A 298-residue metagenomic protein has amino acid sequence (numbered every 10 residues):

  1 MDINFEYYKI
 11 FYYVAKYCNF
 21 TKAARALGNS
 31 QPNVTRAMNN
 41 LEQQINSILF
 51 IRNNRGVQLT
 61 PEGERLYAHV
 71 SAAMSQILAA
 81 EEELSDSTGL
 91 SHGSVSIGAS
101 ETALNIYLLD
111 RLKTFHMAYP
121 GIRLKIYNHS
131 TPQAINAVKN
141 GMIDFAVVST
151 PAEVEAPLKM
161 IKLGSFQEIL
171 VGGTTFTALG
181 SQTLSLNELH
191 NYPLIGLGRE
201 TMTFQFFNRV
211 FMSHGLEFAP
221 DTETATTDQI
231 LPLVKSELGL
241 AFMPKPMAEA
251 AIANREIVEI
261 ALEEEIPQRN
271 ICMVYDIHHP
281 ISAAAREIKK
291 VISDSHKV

Functional and structural regions predicted by a protein language model:
Y12-S30: Short helix-boundary/capping micro-motifs
E42-P61: A short LG(V/I)-centered, amphipathic sequence patch enriched for acidic residue(s) preceding the LG motif
Q44-I45, L66-T88, I288: Alpha-helical linker/hinge and terminal dimerization helices associated with HTH transcriptional regulators
H92-V154, T224: Central regulatory/effector-binding core of bacterial HTH transcription factors
Y107, V258-V298: A late-sequence structural motif
S130-I135, K139-M142, S149, T203-I260: Hydrophobic hinge/microswitch elements
P157-I195: Flexible hinge/capping segments at coil-to-helix
L179, P193-H214, I281-A285, K289 (+1 more regions): Secondary-structure junction motif
